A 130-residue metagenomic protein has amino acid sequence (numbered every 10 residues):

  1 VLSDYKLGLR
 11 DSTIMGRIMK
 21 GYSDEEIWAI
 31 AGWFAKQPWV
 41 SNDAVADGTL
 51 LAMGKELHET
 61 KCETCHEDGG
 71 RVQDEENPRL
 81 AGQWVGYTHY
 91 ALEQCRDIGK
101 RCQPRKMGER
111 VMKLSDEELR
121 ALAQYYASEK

Functional and structural regions predicted by a protein language model:
V1, D11-I14, E26-I27, L50 (+5 more regions): Stable alpha-helical elements in mature extracytoplasmic
V1-K6, G16-M19, E76-I98, P104-K113 (+1 more regions): A structural feature that tracks compact, well-ordered secondary-structure segments with a strong bias toward
S3-M15, Y22-E26, Q37-N42, L57 (+1 more regions): Short sequence/structural segments immediately N-terminal
D4, W33, T60, T64 (+1 more regions): Solvent-exposed, charged/polar functional surfaces in cytosolic regulatory/catalytic domains
K20-N42, G86, R110-K130: C-terminal capping alpha-helices of c-type cytochrome domains
W33-H58, Q73-E76, K130: Electrostatic cytochrome c docking/interface patches
A35, C65-R71, D97, S128: Detector for the c-type heme attachment site
N42, A46-D68, A81-G86, E117: Sequence/structural segment immediately N-terminal to covalent heme-attachment motifs in c-type and related
